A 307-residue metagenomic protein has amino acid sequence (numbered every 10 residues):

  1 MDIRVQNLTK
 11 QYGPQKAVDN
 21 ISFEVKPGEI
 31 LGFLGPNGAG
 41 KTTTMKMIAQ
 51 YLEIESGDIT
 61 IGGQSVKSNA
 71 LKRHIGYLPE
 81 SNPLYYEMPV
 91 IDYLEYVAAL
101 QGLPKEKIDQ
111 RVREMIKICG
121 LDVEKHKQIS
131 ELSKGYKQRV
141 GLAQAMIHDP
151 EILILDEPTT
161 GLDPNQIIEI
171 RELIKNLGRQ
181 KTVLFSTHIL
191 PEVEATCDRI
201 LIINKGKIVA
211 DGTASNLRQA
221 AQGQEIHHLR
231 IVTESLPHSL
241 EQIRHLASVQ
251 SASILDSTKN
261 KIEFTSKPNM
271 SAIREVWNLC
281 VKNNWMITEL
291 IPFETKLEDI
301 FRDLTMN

Functional and structural regions predicted by a protein language model:
M1-I3, M306-N307: Short, Lys/Arg-enriched, disordered terminal segments
D2-V5, K10-N204, V209-A210: ABC transporter nucleotide-binding domains
K10, S251-I254, P292: Hydrophobic/anchoring residues in structured secondary elements
G62, L71, R218-G223, S248 (+1 more regions): A generic structural signal for secondary-structure junctions that act as hinges or helix/strand caps at the edges
L71, T213, S239-Q242, A272-V276: Hydrophobic side chains in well-ordered alpha-helices
E172-K267: ABC transporter nucleotide-binding domain
T265-N307: C-terminal coupling/interaction segments
